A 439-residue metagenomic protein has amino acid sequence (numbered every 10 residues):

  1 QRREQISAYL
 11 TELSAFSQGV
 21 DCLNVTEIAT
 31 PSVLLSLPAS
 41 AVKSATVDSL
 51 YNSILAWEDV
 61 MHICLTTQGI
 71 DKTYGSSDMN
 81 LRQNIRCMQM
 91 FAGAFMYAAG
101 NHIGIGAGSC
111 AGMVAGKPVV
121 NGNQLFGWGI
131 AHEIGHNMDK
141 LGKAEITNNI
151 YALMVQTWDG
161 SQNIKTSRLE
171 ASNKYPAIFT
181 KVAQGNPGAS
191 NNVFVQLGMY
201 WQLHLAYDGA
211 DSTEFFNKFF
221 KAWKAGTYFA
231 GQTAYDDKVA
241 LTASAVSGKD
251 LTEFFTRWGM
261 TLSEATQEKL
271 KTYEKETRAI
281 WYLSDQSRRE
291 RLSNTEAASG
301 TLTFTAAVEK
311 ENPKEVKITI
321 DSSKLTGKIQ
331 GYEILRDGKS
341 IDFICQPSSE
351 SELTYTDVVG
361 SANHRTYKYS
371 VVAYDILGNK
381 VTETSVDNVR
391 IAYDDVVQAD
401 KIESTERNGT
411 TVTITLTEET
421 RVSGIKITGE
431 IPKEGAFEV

Functional and structural regions predicted by a protein language model:
Q1-T11, I334, T354-D357, Y369-V371 (+1 more regions): Beta-strand-enriched, solvent-exposed domains that form extended recognition/catalytic surfaces
F16-S17, C22-A222, F229: Catalytic cores of extracellular degradative/oxidative enzymes
L205-E296: Pan-zinc metallopeptidase signature
L292-G327, V381-R407: Pro/Thr/Ser/Gly-rich low-complexity, intrinsically disordered linker/stalk tracts
S323-D337, E434-F437: Solvent-exposed loop/turn segments flanking beta-strands in beta-repeat/beta-sandwich domains
E333-A362: Recognizes extended acidic, P/S/T-rich segments that occur within or adjacent to Ig-like beta-sandwich modules
Y355-N379: Beta-strand-rich modules
A392-V439: Aromatic, loop-rich ligand-recognition surfaces of beta-strand-rich domains
